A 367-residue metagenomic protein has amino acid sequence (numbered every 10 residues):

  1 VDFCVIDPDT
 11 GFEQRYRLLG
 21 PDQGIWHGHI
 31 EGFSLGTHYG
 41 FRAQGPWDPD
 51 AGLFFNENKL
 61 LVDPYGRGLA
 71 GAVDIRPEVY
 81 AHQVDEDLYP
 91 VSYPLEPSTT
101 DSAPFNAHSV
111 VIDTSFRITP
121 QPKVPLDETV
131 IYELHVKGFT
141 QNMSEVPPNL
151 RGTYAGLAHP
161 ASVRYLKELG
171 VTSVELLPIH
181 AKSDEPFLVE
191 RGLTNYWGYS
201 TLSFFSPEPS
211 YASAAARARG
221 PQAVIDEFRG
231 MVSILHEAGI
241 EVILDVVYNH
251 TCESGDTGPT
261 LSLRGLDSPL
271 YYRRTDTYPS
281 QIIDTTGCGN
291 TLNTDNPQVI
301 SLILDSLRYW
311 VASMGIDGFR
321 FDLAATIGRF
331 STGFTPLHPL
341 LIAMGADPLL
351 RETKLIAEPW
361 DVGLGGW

Functional and structural regions predicted by a protein language model:
V1-R219, S233: N-terminal structural segment of carbohydrate-active enzymes
I131, I243, R320, I356: Generic enzyme active-site microenvironment
H135-G315, L323-L349: Substrate-binding/active-site clefts of carbohydrate-active enzymes
I342-G345, E352-W367: Polar, glycine-rich mid-to-C-terminal structural blocks that act as macromolecule-binding/assembly scaffolds
